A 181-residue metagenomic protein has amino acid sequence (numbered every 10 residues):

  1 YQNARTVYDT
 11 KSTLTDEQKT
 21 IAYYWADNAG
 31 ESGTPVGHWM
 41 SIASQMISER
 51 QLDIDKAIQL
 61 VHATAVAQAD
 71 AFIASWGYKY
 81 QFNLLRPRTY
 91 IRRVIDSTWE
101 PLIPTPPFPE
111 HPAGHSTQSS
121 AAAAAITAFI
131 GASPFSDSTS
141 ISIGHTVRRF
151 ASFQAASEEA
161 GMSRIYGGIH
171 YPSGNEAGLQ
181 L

Functional and structural regions predicted by a protein language model:
Y1-L181: Acidic/polar surface patches and capping/hinge elements
